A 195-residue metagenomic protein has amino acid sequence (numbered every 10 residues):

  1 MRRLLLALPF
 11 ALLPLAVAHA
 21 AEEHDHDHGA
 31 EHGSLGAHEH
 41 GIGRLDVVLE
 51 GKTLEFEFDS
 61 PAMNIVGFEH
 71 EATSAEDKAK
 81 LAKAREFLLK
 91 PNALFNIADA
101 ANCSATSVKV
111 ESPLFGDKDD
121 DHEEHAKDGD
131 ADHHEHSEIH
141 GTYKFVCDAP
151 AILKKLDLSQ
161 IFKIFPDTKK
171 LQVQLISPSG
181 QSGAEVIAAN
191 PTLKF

Functional and structural regions predicted by a protein language model:
M1-L4: Positively charged n-region of N-terminal signal peptides that target proteins for export
A7-P14: Bacterial N-terminal signal peptides
A16-V17, K163: Generic secretory/membrane-interface signal
H19-A30: Cleaved targeting-peptide boundary
L35-F195: N-terminal soluble domains immediately following signal/targeting peptides that reside in extracytoplasmic
